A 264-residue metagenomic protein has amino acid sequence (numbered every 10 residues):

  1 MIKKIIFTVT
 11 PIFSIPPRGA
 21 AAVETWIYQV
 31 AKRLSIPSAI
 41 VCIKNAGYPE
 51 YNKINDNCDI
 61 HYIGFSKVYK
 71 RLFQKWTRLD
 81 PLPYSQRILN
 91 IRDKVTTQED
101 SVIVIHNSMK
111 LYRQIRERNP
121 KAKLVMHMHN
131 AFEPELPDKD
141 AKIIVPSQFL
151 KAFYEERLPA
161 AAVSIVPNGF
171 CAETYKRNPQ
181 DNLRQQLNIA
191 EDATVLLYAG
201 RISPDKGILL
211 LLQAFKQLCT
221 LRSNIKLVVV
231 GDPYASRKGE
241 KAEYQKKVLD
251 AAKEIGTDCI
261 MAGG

Functional and structural regions predicted by a protein language model:
I2-A20, E24: Nucleotide-activated donor-dependent transferases that construct or modify glycoconjugates
V9-P17, R33-L79: N-terminal strand-loop element at the rim of the active site of nucleotide-sugar-dependent glycosyltransferases
Y84-R87, V104-K110, M128: Short His-centered aromatic/hydrophobic patch
K123, A131-E133, D140-R177: Donor nucleotide-sugar binding/catalytic pocket of nucleotide-sugar-dependent glycosyltransferases
K176-I189, Q245-K247: A short helix/loop element that forms part of the nucleotide-sugar donor recognition site in Leloir-type
A190-K206, L212-F215, L227-V230: Conserved donor-binding/catalytic core segment of Leloir-type glycosyltransferases
K226-Q245: Glycosyltransferase donor-sugar binding loop
E240-G264: Nucleotide-activated donor-binding/catalytic signature segment of Leloir-type glycosyltransferases, i.e., the conserved
